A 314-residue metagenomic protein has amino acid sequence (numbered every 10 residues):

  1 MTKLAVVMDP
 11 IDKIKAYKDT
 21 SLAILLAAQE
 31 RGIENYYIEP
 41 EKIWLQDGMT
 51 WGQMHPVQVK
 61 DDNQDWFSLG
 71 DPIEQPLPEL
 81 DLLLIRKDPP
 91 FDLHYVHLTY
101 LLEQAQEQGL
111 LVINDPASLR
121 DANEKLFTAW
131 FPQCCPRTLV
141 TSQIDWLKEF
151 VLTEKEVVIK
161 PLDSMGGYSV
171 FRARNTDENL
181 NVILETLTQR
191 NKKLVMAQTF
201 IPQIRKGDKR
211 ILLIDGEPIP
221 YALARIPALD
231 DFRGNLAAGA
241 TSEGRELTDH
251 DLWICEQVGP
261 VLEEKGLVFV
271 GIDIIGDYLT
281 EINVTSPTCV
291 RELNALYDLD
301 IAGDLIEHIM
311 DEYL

Functional and structural regions predicted by a protein language model:
T2, V7-M8, I14-Y17, E246-L314: ATP-dependent carboxylate activation and anion-phosphoryl transfer catalytic cores that bind Mg-ATP to form
V6, L84-I85, Q198: Redox-cofactor binding/interface segments in oxidoreductases and associated redox assembly factors
M8-Y17, W44-T50, A224-L229, A237-A238 (+2 more regions): Charge-biased, low-complexity intrinsically disordered regions
D12-R31, Y36-V140: Conserved N-proximal alpha/beta basic substrate-recognition cap immediately N-terminal to, or forming the N-lobe
Q29, Q106, V151-L152, E263: Anion (oxyanion) recognition and catalysis
Y36, V112-I113, V158, M196-Q198: Structural detector of well-ordered beta-strand residues that form the stable sheet scaffold of enzyme domains
P116-R120, R225-P227, I275-Y278: Short glycine-enriched loops at secondary-structure junctions
D145, L152-E156, G166-L252, L262: Phosphate-binding site of ATP-dependent enzymes
